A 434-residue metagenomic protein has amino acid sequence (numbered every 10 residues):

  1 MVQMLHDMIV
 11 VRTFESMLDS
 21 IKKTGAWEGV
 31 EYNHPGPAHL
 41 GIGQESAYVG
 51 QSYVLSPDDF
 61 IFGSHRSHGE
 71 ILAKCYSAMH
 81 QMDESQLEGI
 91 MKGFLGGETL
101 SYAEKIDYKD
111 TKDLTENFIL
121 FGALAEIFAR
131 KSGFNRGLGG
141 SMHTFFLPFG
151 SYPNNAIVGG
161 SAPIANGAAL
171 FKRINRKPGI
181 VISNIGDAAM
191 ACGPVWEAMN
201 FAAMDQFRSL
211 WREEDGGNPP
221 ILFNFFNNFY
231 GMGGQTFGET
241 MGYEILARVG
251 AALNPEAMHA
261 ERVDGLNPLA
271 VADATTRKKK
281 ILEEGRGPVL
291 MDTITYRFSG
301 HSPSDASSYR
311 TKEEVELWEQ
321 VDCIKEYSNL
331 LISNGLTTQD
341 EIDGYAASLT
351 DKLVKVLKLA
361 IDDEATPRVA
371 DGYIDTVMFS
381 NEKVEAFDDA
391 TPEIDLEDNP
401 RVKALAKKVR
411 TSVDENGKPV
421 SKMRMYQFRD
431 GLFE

Functional and structural regions predicted by a protein language model:
M1-A47, E88, F298-S299, S304-E434: Conserved acidic/glycine
D7, D110-N117, P153-S161, D264 (+1 more regions): Short acidic-aromatic active-site loops that bind/stabilize oxyanions
D7, E15, D58-D59, S64 (+6 more regions): Acidic side chains
S20-K23, G29-I221, M232-A257: Cofactor-binding active-site loop characterized by glycine-rich and histidine/acidic residues
P37, G69, F121-A125, G139-S141 (+11 more regions): Generic secondary-structure boundary/loop-capping signal
F60-F62, E98-I106, E213-M232, A260-P268 (+3 more regions): Hydrophobic transmembrane alpha-helix bundles
I71-L72, V271, M378-F379: Short secondary-structure boundary/hinge segments and terminal tails
L147-D362: Glycine-rich ThDP/TPP pyrophosphate-binding loop and its adjacent helix/strand module within ThDP-dependent enzymes
